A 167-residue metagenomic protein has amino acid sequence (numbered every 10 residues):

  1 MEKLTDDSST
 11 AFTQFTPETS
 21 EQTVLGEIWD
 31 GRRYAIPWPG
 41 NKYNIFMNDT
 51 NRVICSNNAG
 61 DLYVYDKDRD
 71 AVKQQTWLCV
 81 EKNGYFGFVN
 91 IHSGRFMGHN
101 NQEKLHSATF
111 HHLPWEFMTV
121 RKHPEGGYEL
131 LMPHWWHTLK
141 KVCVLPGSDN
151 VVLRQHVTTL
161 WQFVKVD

Functional and structural regions predicted by a protein language model:
M1-D167: Lectin-like carbohydrate-binding module/patch detector with strong preference for beta-trefoil
